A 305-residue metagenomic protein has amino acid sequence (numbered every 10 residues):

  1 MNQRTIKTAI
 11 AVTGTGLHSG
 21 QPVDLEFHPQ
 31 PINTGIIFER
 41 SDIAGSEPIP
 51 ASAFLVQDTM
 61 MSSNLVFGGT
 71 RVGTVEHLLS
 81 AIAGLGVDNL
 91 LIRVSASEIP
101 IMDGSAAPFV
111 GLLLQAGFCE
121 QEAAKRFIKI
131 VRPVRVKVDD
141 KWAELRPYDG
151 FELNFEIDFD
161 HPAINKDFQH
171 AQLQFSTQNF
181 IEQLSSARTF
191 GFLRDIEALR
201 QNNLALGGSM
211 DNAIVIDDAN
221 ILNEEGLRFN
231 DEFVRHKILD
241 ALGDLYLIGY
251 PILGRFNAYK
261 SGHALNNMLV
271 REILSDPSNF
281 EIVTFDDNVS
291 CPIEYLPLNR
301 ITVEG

Functional and structural regions predicted by a protein language model:
M1-D88, R93-G305: C-terminal regulatory domains involved in ligand/effector binding and gene-expression control
